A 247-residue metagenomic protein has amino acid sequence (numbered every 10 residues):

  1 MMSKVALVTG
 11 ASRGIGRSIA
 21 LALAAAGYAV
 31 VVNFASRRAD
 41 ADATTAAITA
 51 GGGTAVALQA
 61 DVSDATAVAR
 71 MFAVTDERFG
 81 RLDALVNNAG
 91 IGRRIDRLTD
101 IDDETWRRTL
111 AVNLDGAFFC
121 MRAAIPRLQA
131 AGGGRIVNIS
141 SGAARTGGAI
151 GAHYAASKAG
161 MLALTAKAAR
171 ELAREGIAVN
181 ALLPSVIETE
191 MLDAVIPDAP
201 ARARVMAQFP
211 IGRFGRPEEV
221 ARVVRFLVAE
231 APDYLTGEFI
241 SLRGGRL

Functional and structural regions predicted by a protein language model:
G92-I95, T146, R225, T236-L247: Short C-terminal tail/terminal secondary-structure segment of NAD(P)H-dependent dehydrogenase/reductase domains
D96-L98, D102-R107, V205: Substrate-binding pocket helix/loop in short-chain dehydrogenase/reductase
F118-M121, R213-L242: C-terminal substrate-recognition "lid" of short-chain dehydrogenase/reductases
M121, S157, T165: Active-site helix of classical SDR
P126, R170-E171, D233: Alpha-helical segment proximal to the catalytic Tyr-Lys
S141: Residue(s) in the substrate-gating loop at a strand-loop-helix junction that position the organic substrate next
A173, A178, L235-G237: Short, small/polar-rich loop/turn modules that mediate ligand/substrate recognition or access, typified
